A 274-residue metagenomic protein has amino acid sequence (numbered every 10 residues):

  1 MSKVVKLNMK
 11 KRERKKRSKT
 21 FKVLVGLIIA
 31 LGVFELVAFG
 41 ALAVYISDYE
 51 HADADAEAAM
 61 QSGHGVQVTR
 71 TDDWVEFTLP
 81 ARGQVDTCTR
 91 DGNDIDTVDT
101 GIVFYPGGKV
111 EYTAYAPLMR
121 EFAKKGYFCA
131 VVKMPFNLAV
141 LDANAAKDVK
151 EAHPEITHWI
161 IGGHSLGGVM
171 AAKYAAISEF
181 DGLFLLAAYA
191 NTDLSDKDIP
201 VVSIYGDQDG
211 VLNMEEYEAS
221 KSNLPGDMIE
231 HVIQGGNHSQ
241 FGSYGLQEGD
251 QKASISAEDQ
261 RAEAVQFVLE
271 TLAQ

Functional and structural regions predicted by a protein language model:
M1-K22: N-terminal Lys/Arg-rich, disordered targeting/topogenic segments
T20-F77: An N-terminal hydrophobic leader/cap segment in hydrolases
V98-G107: Short beta-strand element of the alpha/beta-hydrolase
L118, L212-N223: Short alpha-helix in the alpha/beta-hydrolase fold that links the catalytic acid
M119-A139: Conserved alpha/beta-hydrolase
H158-I161, L183: Conserved alpha/beta-hydrolase fold motif
G162-A171: Gly/Ala-rich beta-loop-alpha elbow adjacent to hydrolase catalytic centers
K197, S203-Y205, D209: Short beta-strand/loop motif that positions the catalytic acidic residue of the alpha/beta-hydrolase fold
